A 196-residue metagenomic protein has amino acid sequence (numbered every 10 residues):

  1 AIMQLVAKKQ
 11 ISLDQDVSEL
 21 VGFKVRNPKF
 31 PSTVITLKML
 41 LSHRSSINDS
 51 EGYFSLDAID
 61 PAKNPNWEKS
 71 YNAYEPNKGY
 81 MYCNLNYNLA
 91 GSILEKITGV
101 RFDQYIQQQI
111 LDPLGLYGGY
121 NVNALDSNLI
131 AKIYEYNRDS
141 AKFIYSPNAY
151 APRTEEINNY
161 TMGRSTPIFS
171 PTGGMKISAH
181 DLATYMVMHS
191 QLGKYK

Functional and structural regions predicted by a protein language model:
K9: Glycine-centered, phosphate/nucleic-acid-interacting loop/turn motifs that mediate DNA/RNA or nucleotide
S12-P28, P113-L114: Short, glycine/proline-biased beta-turn/loop segments that scaffold the active-site neighborhood
P28-K196: Short, surface-exposed loop or secondary-structure junction motifs that flank catalytic or metal-binding residues
